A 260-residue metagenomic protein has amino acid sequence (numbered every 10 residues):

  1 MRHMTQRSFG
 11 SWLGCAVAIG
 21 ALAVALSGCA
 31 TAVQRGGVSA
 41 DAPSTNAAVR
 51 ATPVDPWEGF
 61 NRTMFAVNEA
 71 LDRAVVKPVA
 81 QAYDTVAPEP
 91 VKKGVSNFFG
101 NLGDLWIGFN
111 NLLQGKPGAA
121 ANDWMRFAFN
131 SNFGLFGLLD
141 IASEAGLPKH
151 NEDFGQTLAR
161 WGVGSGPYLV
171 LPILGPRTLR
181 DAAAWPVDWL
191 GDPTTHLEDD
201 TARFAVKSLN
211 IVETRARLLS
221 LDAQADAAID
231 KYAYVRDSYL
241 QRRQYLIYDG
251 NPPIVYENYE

Functional and structural regions predicted by a protein language model:
R2-A18: Bacterial N-terminal signal peptides that target proteins for export
A25-G28: C-terminal motif of bacterial Sec signal peptides marking the signal peptidase cleavage site
A30-V33: Bacterial signal peptide processing site
G37-A70: Post-signal peptide N-terminal segment of mature Sec-exported envelope proteins
D41-V49, Q156, W161-E260: A structured, mid-to-C-terminal "fold-capping" secondary-structure block
T63-A70, A74-N111, F136: Signal peptide-directed extracytoplasmic domains
F98-L179: Mid-length scaffold segments of soluble, non-membrane domains
